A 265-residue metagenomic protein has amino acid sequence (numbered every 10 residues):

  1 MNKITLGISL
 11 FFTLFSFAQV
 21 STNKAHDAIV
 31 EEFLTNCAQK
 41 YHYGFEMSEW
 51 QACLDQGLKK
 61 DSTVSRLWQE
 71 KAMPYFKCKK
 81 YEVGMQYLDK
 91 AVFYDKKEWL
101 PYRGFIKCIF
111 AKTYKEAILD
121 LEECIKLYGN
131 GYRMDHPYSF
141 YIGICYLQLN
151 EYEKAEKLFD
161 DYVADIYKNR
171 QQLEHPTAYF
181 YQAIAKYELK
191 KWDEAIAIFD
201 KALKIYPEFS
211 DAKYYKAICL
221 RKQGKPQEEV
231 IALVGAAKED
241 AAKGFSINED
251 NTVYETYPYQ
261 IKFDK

Functional and structural regions predicted by a protein language model:
Q19-Q69, Q86, D264-K265: N-terminal leader/linker segments that initiate helical-solenoid repeat arrays
T22-A28, L173, K222-K265: Terminal, low-structured helical/coil segments at or just beyond the last alpha-helical repeat
G44, C78, F110-A111, L149 (+2 more regions): Structural motif corresponding to the intra-repeat A-B loop/turn of tetratricopeptide repeats
W50, G84, A117, A155 (+2 more regions): Single-residue signature of alpha-solenoid repeat helices
T63-V64, K96-E98, G131, D135 (+3 more regions): Residue-level recognition of tetratricopeptide repeat
V92-K96, K126, K157-A164, K204 (+1 more regions): TPR/TPR-like (Sel1-like) alpha-helical repeat modules
F105-F110, S139-K201: Alpha-helical adaptor scaffolds
